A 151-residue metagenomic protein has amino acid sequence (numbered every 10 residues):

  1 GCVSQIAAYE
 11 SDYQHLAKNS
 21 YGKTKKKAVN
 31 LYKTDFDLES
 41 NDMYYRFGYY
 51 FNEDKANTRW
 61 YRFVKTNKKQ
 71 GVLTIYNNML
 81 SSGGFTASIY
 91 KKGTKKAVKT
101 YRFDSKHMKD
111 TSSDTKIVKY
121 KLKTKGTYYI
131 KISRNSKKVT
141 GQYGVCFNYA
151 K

Functional and structural regions predicted by a protein language model:
C2-R62, T66-K69, K106-M108, A150-K151: Non-catalytic extracellular/lumenal accessory regions of secreted precursors
C2-Y9, R59-Y61, F85, K116-V118 (+1 more regions): Edge beta-strands of jelly-roll/beta-sandwich modules across compartments, strongly enriched in secreted/luminal
K65-T74, K125-T127: Extended extracellular/luminal ectodomain segments enriched in beta-structured repeat modules
K68-K69, M79-G84: Short proline/glycine-enriched turn/loop motifs at strand-loop junctions of beta-rich domains
M79-S81, T94, N135-K138: Acidic glycine-/aspartate-rich tracts in secreted/extracellular proteins
G83-K96: Short, surface-exposed beta-strand/strand-loop-strand elements in extracellular ectodomains
A97-D110: Solvent-exposed serine/threonine-rich low-complexity stretches and specific carbohydrate-binding patches
K109-K123: Beta-sandwich interaction modules
